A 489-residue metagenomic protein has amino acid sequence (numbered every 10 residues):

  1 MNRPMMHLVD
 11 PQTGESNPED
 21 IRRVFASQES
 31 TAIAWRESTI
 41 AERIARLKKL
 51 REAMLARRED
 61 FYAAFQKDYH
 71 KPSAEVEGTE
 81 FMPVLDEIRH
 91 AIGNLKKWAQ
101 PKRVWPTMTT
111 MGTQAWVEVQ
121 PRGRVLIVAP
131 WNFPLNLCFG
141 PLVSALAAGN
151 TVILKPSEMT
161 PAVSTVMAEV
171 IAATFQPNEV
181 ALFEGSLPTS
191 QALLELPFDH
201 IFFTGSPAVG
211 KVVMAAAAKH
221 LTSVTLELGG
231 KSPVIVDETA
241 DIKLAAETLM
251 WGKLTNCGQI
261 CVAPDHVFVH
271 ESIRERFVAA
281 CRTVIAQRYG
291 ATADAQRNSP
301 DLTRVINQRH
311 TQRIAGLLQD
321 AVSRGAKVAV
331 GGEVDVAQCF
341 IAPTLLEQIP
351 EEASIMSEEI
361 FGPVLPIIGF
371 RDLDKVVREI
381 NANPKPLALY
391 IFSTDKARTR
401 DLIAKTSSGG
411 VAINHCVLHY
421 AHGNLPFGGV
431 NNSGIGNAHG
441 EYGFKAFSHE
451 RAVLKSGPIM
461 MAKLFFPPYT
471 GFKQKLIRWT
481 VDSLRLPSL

Functional and structural regions predicted by a protein language model:
M1-W116: N-terminal Rossmann-like NAD(P)+-binding subdomain of aldehyde/semialdehyde dehydrogenases
N2-M6, D10, I235, E333 (+1 more regions): Conserved C-terminal structural/oligomerization subdomain of aldehyde/semialdehyde dehydrogenase
H7-E15, F175, A208-P350, L373-D374 (+3 more regions): ALDH superfamily catalytic-core signature
P18-I21, I40, R58, I242 (+4 more regions): Residues at or immediately preceding the N-termini of alpha-helices
A32, R36, R51-M54, R58 (+16 more regions): Structural signal for hydrophobic packing residues in well-ordered secondary-structure cores of soluble enzyme domains
R43, I88, G149, V180 (+7 more regions): Residue-level signal for inorganic ion chemistry
M108-L244, F370: Rossmann-like NAD(P) dinucleotide-binding subdomain of oxidoreductase/dehydrogenase enzymes
